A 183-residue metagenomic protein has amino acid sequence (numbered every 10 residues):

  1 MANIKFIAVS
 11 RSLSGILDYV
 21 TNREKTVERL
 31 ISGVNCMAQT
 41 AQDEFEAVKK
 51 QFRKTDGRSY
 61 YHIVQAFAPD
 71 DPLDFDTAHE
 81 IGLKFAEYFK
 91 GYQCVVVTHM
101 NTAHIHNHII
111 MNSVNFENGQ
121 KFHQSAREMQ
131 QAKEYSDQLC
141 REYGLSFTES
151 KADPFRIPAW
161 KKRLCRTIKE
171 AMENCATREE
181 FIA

Functional and structural regions predicted by a protein language model:
M1-A183: N-terminal nicking endonuclease/strand-transfer module with a His-rich metal-binding environment and a catalytic Tyr
